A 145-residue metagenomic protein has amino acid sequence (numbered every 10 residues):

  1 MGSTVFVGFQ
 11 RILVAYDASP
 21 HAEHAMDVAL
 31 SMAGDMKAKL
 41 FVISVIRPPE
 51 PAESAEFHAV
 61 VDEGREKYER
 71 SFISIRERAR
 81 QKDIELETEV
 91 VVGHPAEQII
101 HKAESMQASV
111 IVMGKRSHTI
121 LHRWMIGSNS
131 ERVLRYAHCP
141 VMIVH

Functional and structural regions predicted by a protein language model:
M1-V7, E77-I111: Structural beta-alpha unit
T4-A55: Small/aliphatic-rich secondary-structure junction motif
F41, E87, M142: Conserved beta-strand positions in the Rossmann-like core of class I SAM-dependent methyltransferases
S44-V45, G114-R116, H145: Short secondary-structure boundary segments
H58-R70: A short acidic, glycine-rich active-site loop that binds or catalyzes chemistry on phosphate/adenosine moieties
V110-R135: Glycine-rich, Arg-bearing micro-motifs that act as flexible, cationic patches
C139-H145: Short, flexible loop segments at boundaries between secondary-structure elements
